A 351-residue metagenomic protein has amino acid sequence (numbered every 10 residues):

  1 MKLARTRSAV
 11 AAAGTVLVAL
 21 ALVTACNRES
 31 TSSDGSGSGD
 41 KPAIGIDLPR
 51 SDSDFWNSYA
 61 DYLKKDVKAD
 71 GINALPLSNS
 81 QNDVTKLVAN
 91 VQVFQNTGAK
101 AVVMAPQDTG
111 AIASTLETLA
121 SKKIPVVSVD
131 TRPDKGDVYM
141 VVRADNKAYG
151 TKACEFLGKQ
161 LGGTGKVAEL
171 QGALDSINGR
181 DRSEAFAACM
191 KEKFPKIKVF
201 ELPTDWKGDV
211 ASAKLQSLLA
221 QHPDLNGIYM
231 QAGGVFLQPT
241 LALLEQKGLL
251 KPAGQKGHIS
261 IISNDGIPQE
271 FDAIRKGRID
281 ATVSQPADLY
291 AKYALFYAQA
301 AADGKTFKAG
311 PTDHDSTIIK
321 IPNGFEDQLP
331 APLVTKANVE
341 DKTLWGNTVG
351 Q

Functional and structural regions predicted by a protein language model:
M1-A43, T118-I124, G350-Q351: Short, low-complexity disordered leader/linker segments with a strong preference for bacterial N-terminal type II
A12-G14, N27, D40, N178 (+4 more regions): Hinge/cleft segment of the Venus flytrap/periplasmic-binding protein
K41-D70, L75-A89, V93, A105-T109 (+2 more regions): Extracytoplasmic "Venus flytrap"
G45-D47, G98-P106, P125-V129, A168-E169 (+4 more regions): Periplasmic-binding protein-like
F55-D70, Y149-A153, I177-I197, K214 (+1 more regions): Short, solvent-exposed amphipathic alpha-helices that sit in or adjacent to ligand/effector-binding or catalytic
L87, V142-V167, R180-D181, V210-S212 (+2 more regions): Hydrophobic alpha-helical segments within soluble ligand-binding/sensing domains
M104-A120, F186, T204-A273: Hydrophobic alpha-helical
G110-A148, F156, K166, G172 (+2 more regions): Flexible loop/hinge segments that line or gate small-molecule binding clefts
